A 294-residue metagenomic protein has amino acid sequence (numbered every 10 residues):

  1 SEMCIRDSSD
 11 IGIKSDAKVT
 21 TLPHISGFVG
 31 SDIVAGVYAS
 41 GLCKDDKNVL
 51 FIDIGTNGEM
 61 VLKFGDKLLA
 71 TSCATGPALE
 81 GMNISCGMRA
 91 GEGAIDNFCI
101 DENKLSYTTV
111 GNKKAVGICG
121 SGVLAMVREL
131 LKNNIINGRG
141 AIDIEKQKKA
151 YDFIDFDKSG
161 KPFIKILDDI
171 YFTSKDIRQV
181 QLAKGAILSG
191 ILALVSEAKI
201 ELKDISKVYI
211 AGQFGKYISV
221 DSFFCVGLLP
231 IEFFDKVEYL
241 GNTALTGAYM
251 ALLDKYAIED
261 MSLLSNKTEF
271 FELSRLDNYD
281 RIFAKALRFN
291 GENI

Functional and structural regions predicted by a protein language model:
E2-I5: Short, small-residue-biased leader/transition segments that mark boundaries at the very start of proteins
D16-I33, M250-I294: Acidic, glycine/GT-rich loop-and beta-edge segments that sit at the periphery of enzyme/chaperone cores
T20-H24, G76-I84, Y107-K114, F172-D176 (+1 more regions): Short beta-alpha connecting loops at secondary-structure transitions that line or flank enzyme active sites
I33-G36, S40, Q181-K203: Phosphate/ATP-binding catalytic cores across multiple sugar-kinase/actin-like superfamilies, primarily ASKHA
G36-V37, N57-M60, L69-A70, P77-L79 (+1 more regions): Flexible loop/turn segments at secondary-structure boundaries
G41-I52, V61-S159: Active-site core segments that coordinate phosphate-bearing ligands/cofactors across diverse enzyme families
T56, D143-F153, D204-F214, L264-R275: A glycine-rich phosphate-binding loop feature that marks nucleotide/adenosyl-phosphate handling sites
F64-D66, N83-I84, I200-L264: Catalytic phosphate/nucleotide-handling subdomain of diverse soluble enzymes
